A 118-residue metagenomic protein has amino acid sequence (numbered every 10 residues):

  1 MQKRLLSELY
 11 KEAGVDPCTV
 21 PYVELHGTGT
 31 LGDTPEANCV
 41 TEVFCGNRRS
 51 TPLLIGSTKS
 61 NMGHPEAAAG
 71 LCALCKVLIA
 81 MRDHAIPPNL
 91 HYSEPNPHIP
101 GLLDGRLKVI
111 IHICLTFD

Functional and structural regions predicted by a protein language model:
M1-D118: Condensing-enzyme catalytic core of the thiolase-fold
